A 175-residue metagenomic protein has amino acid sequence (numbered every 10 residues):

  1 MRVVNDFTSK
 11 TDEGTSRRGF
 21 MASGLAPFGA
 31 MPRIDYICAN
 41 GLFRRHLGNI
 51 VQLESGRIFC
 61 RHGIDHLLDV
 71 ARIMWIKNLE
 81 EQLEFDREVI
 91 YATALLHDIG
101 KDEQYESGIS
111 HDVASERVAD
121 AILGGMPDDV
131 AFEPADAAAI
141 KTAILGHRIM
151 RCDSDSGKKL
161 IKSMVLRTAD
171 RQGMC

Functional and structural regions predicted by a protein language model:
M1-C175: Metal-dependent phosphohydrolase cores
